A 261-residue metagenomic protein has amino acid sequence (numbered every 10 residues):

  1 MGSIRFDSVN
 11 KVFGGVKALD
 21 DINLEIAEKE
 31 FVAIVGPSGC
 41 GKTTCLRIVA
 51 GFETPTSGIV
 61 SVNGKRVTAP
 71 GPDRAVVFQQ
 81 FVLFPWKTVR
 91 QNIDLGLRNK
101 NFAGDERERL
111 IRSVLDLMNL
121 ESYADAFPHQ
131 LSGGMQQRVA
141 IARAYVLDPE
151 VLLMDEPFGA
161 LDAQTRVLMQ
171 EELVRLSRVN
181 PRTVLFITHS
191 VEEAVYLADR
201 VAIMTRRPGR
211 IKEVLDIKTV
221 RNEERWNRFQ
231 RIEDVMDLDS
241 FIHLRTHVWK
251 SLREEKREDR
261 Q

Functional and structural regions predicted by a protein language model:
V35-P37: The feature captures the beta-strand-to-loop junction immediately N-terminal to the Walker
A50: Helix-to-loop junction immediately C-terminal to a conserved catalytic motif
G58-P70, T219: Conserved ABC transporter NBD signature motif
F78, R90-R98, E108, R112 (+1 more regions): Short helical segment in ABC ATPase nucleotide-binding domains corresponding to the A-loop/adjacent helical element
D105-Y123, R175: Conserved ABC ATPase "signature" region
A126-H129, L147: Conserved signature/switch motifs of ABC ATPase nucleotide-binding domains
L152-D155: Catalytic Walker B motif of ABC-type/P-loop ATPase nucleotide-binding domains
